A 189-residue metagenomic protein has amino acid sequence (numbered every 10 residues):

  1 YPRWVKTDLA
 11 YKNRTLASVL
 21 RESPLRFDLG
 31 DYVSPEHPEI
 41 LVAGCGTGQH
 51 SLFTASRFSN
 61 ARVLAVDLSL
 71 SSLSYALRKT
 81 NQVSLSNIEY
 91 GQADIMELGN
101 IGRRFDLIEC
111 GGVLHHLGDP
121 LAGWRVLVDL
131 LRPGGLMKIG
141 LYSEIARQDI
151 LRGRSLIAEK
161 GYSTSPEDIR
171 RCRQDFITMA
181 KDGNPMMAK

Functional and structural regions predicted by a protein language model:
P2-E39, F53: Conserved alpha-helix/loop element of class I SAM-dependent methyltransferases that forms part of the SAM/SAH-binding
T47-S59: Conserved SAM-binding loop of SAM-dependent methyltransferases across substrates and taxa, primarily the Class I
S69: Conserved SAM/SAH-binding beta-strand->alpha-helix loop
A76-L77: Conserved SAM-binding loop
S84-M96: Conserved SAM-binding strand-loop segment of SAM-dependent methyltransferases
G99-I108: A short acidic, Gly/Pro-enriched loop at the edge of an enzyme's catalytic core that lines a small-molecule cofactor
L121-P133: A short glycine-rich, Lys/Arg-flanked "PGG" loop and its adjoining helix->strand segment in the class I
L136-M187: Conserved class I S-adenosyl-L-methionine
